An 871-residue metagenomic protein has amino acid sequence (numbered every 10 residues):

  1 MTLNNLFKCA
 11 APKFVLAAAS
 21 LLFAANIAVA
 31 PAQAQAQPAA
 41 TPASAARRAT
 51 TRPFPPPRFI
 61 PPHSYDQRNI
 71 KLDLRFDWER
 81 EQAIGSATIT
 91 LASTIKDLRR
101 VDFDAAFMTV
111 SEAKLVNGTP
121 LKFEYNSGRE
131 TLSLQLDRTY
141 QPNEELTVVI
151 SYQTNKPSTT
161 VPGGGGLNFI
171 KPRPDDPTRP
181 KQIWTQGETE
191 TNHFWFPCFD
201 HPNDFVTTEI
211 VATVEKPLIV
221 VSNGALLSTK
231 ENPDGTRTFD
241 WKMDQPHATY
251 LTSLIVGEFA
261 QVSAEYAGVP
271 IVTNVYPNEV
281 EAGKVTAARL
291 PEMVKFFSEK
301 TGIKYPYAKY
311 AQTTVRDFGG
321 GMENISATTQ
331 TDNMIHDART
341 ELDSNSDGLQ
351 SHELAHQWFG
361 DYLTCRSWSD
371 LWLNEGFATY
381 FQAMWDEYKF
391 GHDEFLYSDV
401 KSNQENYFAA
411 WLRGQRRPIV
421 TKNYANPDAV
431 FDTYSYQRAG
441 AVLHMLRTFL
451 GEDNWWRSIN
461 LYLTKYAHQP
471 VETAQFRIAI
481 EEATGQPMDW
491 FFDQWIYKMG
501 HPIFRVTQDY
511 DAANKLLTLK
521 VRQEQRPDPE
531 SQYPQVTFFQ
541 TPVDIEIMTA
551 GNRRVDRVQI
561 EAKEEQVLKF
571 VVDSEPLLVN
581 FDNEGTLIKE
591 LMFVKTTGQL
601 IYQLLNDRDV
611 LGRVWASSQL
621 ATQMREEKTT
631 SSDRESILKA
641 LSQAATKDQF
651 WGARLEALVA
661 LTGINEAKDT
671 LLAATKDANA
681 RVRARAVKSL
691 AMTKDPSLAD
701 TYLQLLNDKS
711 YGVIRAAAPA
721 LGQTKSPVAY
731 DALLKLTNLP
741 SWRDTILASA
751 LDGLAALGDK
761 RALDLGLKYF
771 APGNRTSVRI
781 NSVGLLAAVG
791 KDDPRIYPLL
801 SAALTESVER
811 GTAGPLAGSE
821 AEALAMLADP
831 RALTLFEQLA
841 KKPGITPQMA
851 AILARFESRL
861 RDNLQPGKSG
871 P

Functional and structural regions predicted by a protein language model:
M1-A11: N-terminal secretory signal peptides that target proteins for export/translocation
K13-N26: Bacterial N-terminal signal peptides
A28, A32, L132, W241 (+2 more regions): Hydrophobic alpha-helical and helix-loop surface patches within well-folded domains that function as non-catalytic
Q33-A308, K422, D432-Y434, T448-L450 (+8 more regions): Acidic/His-enriched low-complexity segments
V214, P277, A355, D453 (+4 more regions): Non-catalytic accessory/interaction domains
G585-K589, R613-S631, Q643, G652-N665 (+10 more regions): Structural detector for internal amphipathic alpha-helices that build alpha-solenoid repeat scaffolds
F593-Q603, E626-T646, I664-K676, D695-N707 (+5 more regions): Amphipathic alpha-helical scaffolding segments comprising HEAT/armadillo-like alpha-solenoid repeats
R608-D609, Q649-F650, A678-N679, K709-S710 (+4 more regions): Short inter-helical turns and helix N-cap capping residues of alpha-solenoid HEAT/ARM repeat scaffolds
